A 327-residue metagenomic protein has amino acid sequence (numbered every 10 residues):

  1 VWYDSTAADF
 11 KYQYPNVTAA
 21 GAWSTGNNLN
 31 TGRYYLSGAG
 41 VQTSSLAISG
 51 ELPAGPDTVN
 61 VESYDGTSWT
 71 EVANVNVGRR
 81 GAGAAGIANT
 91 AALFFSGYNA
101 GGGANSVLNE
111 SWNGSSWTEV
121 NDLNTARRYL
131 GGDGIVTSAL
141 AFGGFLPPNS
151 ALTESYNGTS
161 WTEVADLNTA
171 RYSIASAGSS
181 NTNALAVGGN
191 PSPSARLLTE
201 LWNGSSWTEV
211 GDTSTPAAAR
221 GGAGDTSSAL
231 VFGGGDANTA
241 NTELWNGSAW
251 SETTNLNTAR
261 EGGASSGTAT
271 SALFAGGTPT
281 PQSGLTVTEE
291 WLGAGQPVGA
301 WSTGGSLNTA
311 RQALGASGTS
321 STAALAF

Functional and structural regions predicted by a protein language model:
V1-F327: Polar, enzyme-active/binding microenvironments
